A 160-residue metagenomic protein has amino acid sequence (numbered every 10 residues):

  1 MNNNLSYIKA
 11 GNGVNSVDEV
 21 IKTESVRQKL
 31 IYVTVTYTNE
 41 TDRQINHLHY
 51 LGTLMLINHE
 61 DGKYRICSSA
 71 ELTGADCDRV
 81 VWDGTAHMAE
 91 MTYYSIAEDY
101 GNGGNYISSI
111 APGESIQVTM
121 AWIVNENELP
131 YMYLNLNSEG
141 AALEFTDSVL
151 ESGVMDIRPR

Functional and structural regions predicted by a protein language model:
M1-R160: Conserved functional micro-motifs across diverse proteins
